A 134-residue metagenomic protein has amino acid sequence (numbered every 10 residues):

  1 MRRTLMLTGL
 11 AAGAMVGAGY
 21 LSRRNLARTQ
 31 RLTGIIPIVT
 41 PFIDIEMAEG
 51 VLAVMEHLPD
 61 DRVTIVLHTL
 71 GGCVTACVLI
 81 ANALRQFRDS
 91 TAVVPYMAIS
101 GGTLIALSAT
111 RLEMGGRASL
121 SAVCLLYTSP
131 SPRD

Functional and structural regions predicted by a protein language model:
M1-G13, G17-R28: Short amphipathic, positively biased membrane-proximal segments that drive organelle/inner-membrane targeting
R23-G50: STAS-typified acidic loop motif
I43, G72, A98: Glycine-/small-residue-rich active-site loops that bind phosphorylated ligands and cofactors
V54-L67, L84: A structural preference for short, pocket-lining loop segments at secondary-structure junctions
R62-C73, V93-P95: Short, glycine-/small-residue-enriched flexible loop/hinge segments at domain edges that mediate gating
G72-R85: Amphipathic alpha-helical interaction surfaces in cytosolic regulatory modules
R85-L126: Glycine-rich beta-to-alpha active-site loop
Y127-D134: Conserved small/polar residues in nucleotide/adenosyl-binding loops
